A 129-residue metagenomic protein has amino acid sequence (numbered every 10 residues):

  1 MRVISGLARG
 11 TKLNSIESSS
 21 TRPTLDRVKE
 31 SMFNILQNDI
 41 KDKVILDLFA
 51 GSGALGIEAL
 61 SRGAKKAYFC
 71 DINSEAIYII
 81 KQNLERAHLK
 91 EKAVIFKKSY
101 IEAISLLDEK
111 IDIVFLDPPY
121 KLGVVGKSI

Functional and structural regions predicted by a protein language model:
M1-I129: Class I S-adenosyl-L-methionine-dependent methyltransferase catalytic core
